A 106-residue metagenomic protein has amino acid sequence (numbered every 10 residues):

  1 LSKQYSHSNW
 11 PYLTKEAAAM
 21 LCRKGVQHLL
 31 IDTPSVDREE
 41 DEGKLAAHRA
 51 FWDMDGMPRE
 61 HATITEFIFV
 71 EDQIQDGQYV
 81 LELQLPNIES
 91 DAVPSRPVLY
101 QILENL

Functional and structural regions predicted by a protein language model:
L1-L106: Active-/binding-site microenvironments in catalytic and ligand-binding cores
